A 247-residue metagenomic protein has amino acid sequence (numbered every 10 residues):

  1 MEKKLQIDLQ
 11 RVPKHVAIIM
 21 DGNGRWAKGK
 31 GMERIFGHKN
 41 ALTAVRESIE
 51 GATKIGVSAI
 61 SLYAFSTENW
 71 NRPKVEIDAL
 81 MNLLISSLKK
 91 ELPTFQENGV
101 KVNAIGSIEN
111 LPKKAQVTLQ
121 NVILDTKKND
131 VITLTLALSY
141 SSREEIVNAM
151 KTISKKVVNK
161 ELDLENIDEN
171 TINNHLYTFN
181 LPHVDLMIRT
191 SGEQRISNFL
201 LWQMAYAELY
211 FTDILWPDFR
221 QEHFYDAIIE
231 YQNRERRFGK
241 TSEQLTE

Functional and structural regions predicted by a protein language model:
M1-E247: Flexible, compositionally biased loop and terminal segments
